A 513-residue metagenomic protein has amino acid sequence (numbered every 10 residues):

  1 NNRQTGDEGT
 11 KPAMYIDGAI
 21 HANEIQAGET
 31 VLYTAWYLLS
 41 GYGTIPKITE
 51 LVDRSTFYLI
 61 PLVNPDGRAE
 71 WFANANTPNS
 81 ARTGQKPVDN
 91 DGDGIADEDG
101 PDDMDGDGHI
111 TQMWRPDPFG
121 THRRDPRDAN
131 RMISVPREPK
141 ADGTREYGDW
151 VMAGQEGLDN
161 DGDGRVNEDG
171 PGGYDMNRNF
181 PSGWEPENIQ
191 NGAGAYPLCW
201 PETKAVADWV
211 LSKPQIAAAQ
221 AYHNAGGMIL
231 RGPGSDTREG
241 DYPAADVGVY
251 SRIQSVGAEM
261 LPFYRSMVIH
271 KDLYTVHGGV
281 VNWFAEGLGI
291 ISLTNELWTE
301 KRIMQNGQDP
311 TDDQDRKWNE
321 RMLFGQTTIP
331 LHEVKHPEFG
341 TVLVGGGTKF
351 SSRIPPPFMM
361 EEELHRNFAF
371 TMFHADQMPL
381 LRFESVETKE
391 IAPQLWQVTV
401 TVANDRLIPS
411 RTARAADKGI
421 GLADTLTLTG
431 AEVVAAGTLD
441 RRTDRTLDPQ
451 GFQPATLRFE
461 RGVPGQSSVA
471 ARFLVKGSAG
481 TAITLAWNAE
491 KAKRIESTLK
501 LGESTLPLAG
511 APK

Functional and structural regions predicted by a protein language model:
N1-R3: Conserved beta-strand/loop block within the catalytic cores of divalent metal-dependent phospho-transfer/hydrolysis
G6-T30, T34, H223: Short HxH-centered metal-ligating active-site micro-motif
D17, S55-L62, D66, F72-R82 (+7 more regions): Metallocarboxypeptidase
A27-A73: Short helix-loop-beta-strand segments that form the rim/entrance of peptidase-like active sites
G28, D161-V166, P171, T498: N-terminal catalytic or cofactor-binding beta/alpha core of small enzyme domains
D89-D93, D103-D107, D159-D163: Acidic carboxylate motifs that coordinate Ca2+ or other divalent cations, activating on Asp/Glu
D102-R145, D149, A153-E156: Low-complexity, serine/threonine/proline-enriched polar segments
A403-P512: C-terminal beta-sandwich/jelly-roll accessory domains of carbohydrate-active enzymes
